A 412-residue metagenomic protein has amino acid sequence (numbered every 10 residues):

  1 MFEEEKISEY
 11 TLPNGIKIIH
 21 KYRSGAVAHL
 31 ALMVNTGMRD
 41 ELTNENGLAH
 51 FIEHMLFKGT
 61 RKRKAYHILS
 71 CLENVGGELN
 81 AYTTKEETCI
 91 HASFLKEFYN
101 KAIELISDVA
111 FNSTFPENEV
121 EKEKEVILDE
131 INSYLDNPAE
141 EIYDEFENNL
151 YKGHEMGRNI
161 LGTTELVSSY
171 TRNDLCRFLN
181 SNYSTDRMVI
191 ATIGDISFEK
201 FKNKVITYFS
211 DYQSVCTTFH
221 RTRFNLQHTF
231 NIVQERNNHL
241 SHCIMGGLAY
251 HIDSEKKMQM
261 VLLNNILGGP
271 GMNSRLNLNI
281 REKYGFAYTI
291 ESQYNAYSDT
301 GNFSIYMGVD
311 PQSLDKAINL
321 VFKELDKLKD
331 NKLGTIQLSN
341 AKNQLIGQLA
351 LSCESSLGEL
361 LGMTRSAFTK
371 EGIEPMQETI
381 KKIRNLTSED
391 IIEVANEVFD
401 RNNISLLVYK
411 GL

Functional and structural regions predicted by a protein language model:
M1-V27: N- or domain-start disorder-to-order transition segments that initiate the globular core
E5, T11, H67-R223, V233 (+4 more regions): Charge-rich, well-structured scaffold segments of protease-associated domains
Y22-S24, A31-M33, C216-N273: His/Glu-based metal-binding/catalytic segments typifying zinc-dependent metallopeptidases
L30-G37, S352: Short, hydrophobic/aliphatic alpha-helical segments
T36-E45: Short pre-active-site segment immediately N-terminal to the catalytic Zn-binding motif
G47, M258, N295-S298: Short, surface-exposed loop/turn microsegments at beta-strand edges and helix-strand junctions
G47-T60: Active-site SXXK
K64: Phosphate-handling active-site elements
